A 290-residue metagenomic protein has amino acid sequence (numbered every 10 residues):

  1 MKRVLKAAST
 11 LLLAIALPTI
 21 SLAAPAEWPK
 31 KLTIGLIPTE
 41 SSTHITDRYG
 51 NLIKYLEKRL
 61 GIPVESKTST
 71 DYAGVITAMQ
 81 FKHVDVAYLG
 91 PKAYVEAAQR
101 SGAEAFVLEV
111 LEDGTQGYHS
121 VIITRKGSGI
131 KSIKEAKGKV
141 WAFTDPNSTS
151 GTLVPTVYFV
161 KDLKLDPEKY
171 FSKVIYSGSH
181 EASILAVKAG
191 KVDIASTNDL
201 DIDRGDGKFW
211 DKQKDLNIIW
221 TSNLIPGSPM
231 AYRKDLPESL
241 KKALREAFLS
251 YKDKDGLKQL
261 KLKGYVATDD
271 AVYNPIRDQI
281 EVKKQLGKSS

Functional and structural regions predicted by a protein language model:
S9-T19: Bacterial N-terminal signal peptides
A26-L36, E40-N51, N223-G227, A231-S290: An extracytoplasmic/periplasmic, membrane-proximal ligand-sensing/linker region
I34-E57, S69, K92, Q116-I184: Bilobed "Venus flytrap"/periplasmic-binding protein-like clamshell domains and structurally analogous long
A73-A87, R100-S101, K134, S179-L200: Short helices/loops that flank or line small-molecule/ion binding pockets
T77-E135: Acidic, polar ligand-binding/catalytic clefts
P91-S101, Y158-K161, A186-A189, D193-Q213: A ligand-binding cleft/hinge motif common to bilobed small-molecule-binding domains
E104-G114, Y170-K173, D206-L224: Short beta-strand->loop
Y118-I122, L216, P226-Y232: Small-molecule pocket liners
